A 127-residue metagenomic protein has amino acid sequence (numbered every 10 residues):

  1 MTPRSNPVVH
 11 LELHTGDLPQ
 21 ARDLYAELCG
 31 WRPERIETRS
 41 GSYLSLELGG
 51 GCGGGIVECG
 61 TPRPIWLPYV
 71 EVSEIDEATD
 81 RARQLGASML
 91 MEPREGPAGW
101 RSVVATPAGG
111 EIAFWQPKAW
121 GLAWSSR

Functional and structural regions predicted by a protein language model:
M1-R22, C52, W66-P68, K118-R127: N-terminal beta-strand motif that seeds the catalytic metal site of vicinal oxygen chelate
V8-G16, C59-L85, W100-A105: Vicinal oxygen chelate
A21-Y25, A82, G109: Conserved active-site tyrosine of GNAT-family acetyltransferases
G30-I36, S88-P93: Short secondary-structure junctions
W31-I65, V104, E111-P117: Conserved short beta-strand elements that form part of the metal-binding/catalytic scaffold of enzyme active sites
D76, M89-L90, F114: Mobile acidic interaction elements
